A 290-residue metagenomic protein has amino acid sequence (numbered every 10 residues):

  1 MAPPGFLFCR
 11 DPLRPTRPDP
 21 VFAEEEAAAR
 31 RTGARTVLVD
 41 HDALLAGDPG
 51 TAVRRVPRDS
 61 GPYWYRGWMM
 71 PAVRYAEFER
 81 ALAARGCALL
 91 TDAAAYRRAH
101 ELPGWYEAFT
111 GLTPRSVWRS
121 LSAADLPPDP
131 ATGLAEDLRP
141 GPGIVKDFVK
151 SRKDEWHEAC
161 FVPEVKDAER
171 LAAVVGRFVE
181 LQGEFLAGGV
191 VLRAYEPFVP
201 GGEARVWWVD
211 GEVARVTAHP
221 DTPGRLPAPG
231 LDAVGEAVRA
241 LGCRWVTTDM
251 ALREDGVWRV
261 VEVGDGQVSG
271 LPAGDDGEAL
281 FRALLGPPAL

Functional and structural regions predicted by a protein language model:
M1-A88, A95, G104, D125-L126: ATP-binding N-terminal substructure of ATP-dependent carboxylate-amine bond-forming enzymes
A2-P15, V56-R58, R80-C87, A93-V191 (+3 more regions): Active-site nucleotide/adenylate-binding loops and adjacent lid/helix of ATP-dependent enzymes
D11-L13, A43-L44, M69-M70, A95-R97 (+6 more regions): Short, solvent-exposed loop/turn segments at secondary-structure junctions
L38-D40, T91, W118, M250: A structural preference for short, hydrophobic beta-strand core positions in alpha/beta folds
R74-A76, D154-E155, A218, P272: Short glycine-/acidic-enriched loop or helix-start segments at secondary-structure transitions that form or flank
E77, P200-A204, W245-V246: Short, surface-exposed coil-to-beta transition loops
V179-E196, A214-V260, G264, G270-L290: A long amphipathic alpha-helix within ATP-dependent nucleotide-binding catalytic cores
V206-V209, L252: Generic beta-strand structural signal
